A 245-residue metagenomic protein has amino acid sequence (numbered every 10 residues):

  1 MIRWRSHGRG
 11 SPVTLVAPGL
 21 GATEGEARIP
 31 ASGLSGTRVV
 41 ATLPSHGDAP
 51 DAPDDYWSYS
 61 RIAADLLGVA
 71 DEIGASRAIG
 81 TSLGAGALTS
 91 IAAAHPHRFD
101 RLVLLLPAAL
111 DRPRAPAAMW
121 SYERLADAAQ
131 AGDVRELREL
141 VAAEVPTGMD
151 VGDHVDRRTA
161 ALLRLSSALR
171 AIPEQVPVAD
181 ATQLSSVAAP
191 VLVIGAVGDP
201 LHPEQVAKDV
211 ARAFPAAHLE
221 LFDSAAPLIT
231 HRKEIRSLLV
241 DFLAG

Functional and structural regions predicted by a protein language model:
I2-P50: Conserved HGGG/HGGXW glycine-rich cap/lid loop of the alpha/beta-hydrolase fold
V39-R77: Active-site loop/oxyanion-hole signature of alpha/beta-hydrolase fold enzymes
G80-L88: Gly/Ala-rich beta-loop-alpha elbow adjacent to hydrolase catalytic centers
T89-A129: Flexible "cap/lid" loop of the alpha/beta hydrolase fold
P113, Q130-Q175: Conserved alpha/beta-hydrolase catalytic His-Asp/Glu region
V187, V193-G195: Short beta-strand/loop motif that positions the catalytic acidic residue of the alpha/beta-hydrolase fold
P200-V206: Conserved alpha/beta-hydrolase "acid-adjacent" motif
A216-G245: Catalytic active-site module of serine/aspartate enzymes centered on a nucleophile-bearing elbow/loop
